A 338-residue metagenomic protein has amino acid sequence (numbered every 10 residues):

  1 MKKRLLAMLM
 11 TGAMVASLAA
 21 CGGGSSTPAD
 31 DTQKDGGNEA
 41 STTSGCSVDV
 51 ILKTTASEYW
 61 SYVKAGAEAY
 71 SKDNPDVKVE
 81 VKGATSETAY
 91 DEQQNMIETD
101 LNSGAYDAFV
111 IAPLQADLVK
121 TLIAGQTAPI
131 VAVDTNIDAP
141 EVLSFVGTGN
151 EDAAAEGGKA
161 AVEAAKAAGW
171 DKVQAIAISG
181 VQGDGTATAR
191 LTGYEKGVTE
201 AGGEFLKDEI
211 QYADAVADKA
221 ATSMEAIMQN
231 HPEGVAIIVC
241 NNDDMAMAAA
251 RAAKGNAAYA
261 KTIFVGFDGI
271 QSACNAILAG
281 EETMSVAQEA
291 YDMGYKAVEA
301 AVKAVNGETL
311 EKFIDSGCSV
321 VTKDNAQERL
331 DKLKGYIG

Functional and structural regions predicted by a protein language model:
M1-S47, K72-D73, A124, A128-P129 (+1 more regions): Short, low-complexity disordered leader/linker segments with a strong preference for bacterial N-terminal type II
S44, I178-Q182, T186, V198-A201 (+1 more regions): Hinge/cleft segment of the Venus flytrap/periplasmic-binding protein
C46-Y70, N74, E80-Q94, P113-A116 (+2 more regions): Extracytoplasmic "Venus flytrap"
D49-V50, G104-P113, V131-V133, Q174-A177 (+3 more regions): Periplasmic-binding protein-like
Y59-D73, V77, A153-A160, G185-F205 (+5 more regions): Short, solvent-exposed amphipathic alpha-helices that sit in or adjacent to ligand/effector-binding or catalytic
Q93, V146-V173, A217-A221, G269-A273 (+1 more regions): Hydrophobic alpha-helical segments within soluble ligand-binding/sensing domains
A112-D152, D268-L278, E282-T283, L330-K332: Flexible loop/hinge segments that line or gate small-molecule binding clefts
V131-D138, V239-D243, M247-T283, V321-T322: Venus flytrap/periplasmic-binding-protein-like
